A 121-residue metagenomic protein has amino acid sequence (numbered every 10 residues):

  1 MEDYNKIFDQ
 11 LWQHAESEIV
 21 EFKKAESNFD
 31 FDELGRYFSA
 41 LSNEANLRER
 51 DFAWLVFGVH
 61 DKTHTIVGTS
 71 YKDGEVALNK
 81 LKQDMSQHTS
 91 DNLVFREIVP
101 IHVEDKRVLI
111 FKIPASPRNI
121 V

Functional and structural regions predicted by a protein language model:
M1-V121: Conserved N-terminal catalytic/coupling substructures associated with nucleotide/phosphate chemistry
